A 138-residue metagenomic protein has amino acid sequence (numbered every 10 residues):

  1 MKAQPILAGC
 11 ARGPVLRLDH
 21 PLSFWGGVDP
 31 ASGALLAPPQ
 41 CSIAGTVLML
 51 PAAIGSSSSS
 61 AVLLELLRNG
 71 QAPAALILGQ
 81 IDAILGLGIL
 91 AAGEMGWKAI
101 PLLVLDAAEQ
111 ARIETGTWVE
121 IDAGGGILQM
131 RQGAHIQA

Functional and structural regions predicted by a protein language model:
A3-L7, A11-I127: Feature captures the catalytic cores and cofactor-binding loops of soluble hydro-lyases/lyases that act on carboxylate
G124-A138: Phosphate/diphosphate-binding glycine-rich loops and adjacent basic-rich segments that engage nucleotide
